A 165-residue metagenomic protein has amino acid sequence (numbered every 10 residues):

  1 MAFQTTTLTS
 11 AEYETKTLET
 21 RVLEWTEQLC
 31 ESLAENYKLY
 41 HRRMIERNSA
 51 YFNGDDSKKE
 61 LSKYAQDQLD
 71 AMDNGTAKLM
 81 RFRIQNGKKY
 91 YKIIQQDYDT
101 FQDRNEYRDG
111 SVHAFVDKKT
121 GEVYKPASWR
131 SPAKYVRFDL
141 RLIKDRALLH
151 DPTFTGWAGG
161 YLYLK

Functional and structural regions predicted by a protein language model:
Q4-F82: Negatively charged, low-complexity tracts enriched in Asp/Glu with abundant Ser/Thr
D70-A114: Exposed beta-strand-loop-beta-strand "reactive/processing" segments of non-cytosolic proteins
T120-P152: A short, surface-exposed interaction/processing loop segment used at functional sites
F154-K165: Cysteine/selenocysteine-centered motifs that mediate thiol-based redox chemistry or coordinate metal-sulfur cofactors
